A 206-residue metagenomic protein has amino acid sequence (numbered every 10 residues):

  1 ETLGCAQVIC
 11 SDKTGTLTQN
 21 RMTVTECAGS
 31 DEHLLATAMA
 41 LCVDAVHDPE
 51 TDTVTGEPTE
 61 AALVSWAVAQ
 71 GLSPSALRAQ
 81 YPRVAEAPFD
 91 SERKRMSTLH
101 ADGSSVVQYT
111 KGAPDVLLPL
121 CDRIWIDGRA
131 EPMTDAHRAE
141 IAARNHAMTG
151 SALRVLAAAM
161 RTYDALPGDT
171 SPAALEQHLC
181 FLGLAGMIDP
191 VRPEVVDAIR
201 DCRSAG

Functional and structural regions predicted by a protein language model:
E1-G206: Conserved cytosolic headpiece of P-type ATPases
